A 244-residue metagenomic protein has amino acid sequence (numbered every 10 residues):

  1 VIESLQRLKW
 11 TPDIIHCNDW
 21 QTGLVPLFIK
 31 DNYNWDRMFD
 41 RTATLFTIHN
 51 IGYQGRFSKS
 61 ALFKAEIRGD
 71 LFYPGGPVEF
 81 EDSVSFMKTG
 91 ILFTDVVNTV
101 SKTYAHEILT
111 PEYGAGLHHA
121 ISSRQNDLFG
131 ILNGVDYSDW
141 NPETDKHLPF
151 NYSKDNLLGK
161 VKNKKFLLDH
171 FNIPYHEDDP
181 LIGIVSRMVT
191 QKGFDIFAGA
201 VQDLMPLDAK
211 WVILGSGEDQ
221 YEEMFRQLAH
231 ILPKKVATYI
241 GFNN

Functional and structural regions predicted by a protein language model:
V1-N244: Catalytic cores of nucleotide-sugar-dependent glycosyltransferases that transfer UDP/GDP/TDP-activated
